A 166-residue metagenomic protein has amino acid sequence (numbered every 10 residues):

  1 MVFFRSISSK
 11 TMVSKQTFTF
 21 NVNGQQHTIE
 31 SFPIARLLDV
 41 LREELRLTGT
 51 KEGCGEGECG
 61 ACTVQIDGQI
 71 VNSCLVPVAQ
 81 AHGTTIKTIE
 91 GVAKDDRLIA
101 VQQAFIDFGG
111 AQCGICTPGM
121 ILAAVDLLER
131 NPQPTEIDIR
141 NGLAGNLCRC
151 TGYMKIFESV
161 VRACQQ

Functional and structural regions predicted by a protein language model:
V2-Q166: Signature of N-terminal electron-transfer/Fe-S-associated modules in redox systems
